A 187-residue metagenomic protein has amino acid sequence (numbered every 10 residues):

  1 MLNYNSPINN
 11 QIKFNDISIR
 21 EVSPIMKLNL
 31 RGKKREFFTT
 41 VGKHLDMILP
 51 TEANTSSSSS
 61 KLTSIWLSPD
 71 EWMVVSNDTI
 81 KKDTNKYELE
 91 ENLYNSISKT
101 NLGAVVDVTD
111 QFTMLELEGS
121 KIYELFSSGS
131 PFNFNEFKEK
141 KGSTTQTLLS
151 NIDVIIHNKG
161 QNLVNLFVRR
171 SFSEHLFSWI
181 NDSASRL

Functional and structural regions predicted by a protein language model:
M1-L187: Basic, glycine/lysine-rich polyanion-binding surfaces/domains
